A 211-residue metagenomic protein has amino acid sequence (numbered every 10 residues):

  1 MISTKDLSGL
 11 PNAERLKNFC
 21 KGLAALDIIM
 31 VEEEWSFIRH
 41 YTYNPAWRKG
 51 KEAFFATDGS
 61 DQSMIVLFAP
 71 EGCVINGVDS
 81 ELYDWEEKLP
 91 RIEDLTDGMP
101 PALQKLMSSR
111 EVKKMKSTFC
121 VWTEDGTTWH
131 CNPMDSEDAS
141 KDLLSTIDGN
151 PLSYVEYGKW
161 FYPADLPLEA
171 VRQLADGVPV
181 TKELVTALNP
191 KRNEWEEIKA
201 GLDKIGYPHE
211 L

Functional and structural regions predicted by a protein language model:
M1-D61, P70, W85-L211: N-terminal domain-onset segments
C73-I75: Alpha-helical solenoid scaffolds in large eukaryotic transport, assembly, and signaling factors
V78-W85: Short, solvent-exposed aromatic-acidic interface loops
